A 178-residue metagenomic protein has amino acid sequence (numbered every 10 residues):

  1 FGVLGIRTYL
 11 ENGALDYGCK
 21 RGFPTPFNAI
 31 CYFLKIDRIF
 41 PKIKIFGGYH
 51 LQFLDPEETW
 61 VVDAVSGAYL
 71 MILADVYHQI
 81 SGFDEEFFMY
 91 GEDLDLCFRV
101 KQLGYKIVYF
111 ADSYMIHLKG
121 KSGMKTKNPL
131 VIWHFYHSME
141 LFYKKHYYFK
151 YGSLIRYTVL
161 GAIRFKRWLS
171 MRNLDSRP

Functional and structural regions predicted by a protein language model:
F1-K20: Conserved donor NDP-sugar-binding/catalytic core segment of glycosyltransferases
I6-T8, E92, G120: Histidine-centered beta-alpha loop that forms part of the nucleotide-sugar donor binding/catalytic region in diverse
Y17-C31, I80-E85, V108, R164 (+1 more regions): Membrane-proximal envelope and lipid/glycan-remodeling enzymes
G18, A29, F33, Q79-I80 (+3 more regions): Residues that scaffold the ATP/ADP-binding catalytic core of kinase and kinase-like folds
F23-V62: Short, flexible, basic/aromatic active-site loop/helix in glycosyltransferases
F53-Y114: A short, conserved alpha-helix in the catalytic core of glycosyltransferases
F98-S176: Active-site-adjacent helix/loop segment of glycosyltransferases that harbors family-specific signature motifs
